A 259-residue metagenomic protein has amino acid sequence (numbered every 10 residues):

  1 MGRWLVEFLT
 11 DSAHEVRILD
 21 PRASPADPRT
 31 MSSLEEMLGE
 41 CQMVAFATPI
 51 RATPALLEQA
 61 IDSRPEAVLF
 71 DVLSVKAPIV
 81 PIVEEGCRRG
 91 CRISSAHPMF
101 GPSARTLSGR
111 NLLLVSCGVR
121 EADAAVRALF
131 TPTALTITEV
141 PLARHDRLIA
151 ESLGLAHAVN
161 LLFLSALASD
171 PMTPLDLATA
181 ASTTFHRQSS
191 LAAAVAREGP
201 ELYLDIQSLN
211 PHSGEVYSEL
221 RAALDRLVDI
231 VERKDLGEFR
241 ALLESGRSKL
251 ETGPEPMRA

Functional and structural regions predicted by a protein language model:
M1-E36: NAD(P)+-binding Rossmann beta1-loop-alpha1 motif at the extreme N-terminus of oxidoreductases
A13, D27, C41, G109-R110 (+1 more regions): Short, well-ordered alpha-helix to beta-strand connector turns
R17-L19, M31, A45, F70 (+3 more regions): Hydrophobic/aromatic beta-strand patches that form the interior of the parallel beta-sheet core in alpha/beta enzyme
R22-P28, D62-S63, E84, A104-L107: Short loop/helix-cap segments at secondary-structure boundaries that form the rim of catalytic
L34-G86: Rossmann-fold NAD(P) dinucleotide-binding segment
V75-I79, V83-L142, D146-I149: Rossmann-fold dinucleotide-binding core
E139-A259: An accessory alpha-helical subdomain
